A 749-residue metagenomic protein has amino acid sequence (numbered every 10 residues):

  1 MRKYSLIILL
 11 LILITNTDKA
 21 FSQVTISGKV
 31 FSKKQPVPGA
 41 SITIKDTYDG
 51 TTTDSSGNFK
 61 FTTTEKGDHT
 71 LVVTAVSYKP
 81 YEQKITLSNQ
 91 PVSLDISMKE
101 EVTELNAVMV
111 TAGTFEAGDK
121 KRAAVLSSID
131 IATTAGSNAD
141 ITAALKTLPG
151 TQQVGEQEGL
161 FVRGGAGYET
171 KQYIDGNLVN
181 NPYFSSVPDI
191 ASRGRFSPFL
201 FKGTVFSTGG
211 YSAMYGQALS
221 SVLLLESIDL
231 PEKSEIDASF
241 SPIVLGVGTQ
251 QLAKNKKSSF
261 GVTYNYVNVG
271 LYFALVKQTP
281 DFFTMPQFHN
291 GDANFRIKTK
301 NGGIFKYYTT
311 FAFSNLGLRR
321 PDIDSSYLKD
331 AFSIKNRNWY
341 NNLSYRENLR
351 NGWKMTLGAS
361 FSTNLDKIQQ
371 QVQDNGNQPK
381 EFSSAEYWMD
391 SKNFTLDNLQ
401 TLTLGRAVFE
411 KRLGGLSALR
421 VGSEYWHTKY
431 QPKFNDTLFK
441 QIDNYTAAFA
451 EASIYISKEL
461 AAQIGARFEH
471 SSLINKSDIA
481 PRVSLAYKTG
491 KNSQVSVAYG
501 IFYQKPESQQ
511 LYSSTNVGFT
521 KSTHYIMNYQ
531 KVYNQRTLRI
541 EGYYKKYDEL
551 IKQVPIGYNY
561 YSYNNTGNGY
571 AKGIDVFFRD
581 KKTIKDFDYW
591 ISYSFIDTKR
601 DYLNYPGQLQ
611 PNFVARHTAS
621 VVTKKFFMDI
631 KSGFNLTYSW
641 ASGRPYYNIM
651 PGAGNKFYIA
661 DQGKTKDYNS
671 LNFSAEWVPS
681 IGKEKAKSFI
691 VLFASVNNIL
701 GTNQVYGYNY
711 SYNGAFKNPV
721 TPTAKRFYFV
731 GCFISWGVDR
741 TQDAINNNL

Functional and structural regions predicted by a protein language model:
K29-Q35, A40-K45, T74-Y78, S88-T134 (+4 more regions): Short, acidic, small-residue-rich periplasmic hinge/interaction motif at the N-terminus of Gram-negative outer-membrane
V102, Q153-V154, A213-Y215, L230-E235 (+11 more regions): Short loop/turn motifs that connect adjacent beta-strands in outer-membrane beta-barrel proteins
F115-T170, G176-Y211, V222, I228: Periplasmic N-terminal accessory/gating domains of Gram-negative outer-membrane beta-barrel systems
I243-Y266, P280-L316, S333-L357, R412-L419: Transmembrane beta-barrel wall of Gram-negative outer-membrane proteins
V269-L271, F282-T284, G302-R350, T363-L399 (+1 more regions): Flexible loop and strand-edge segments within Gram-negative outer membrane beta-barrel domains
T356-S360, N364-I368, K488, S496 (+2 more regions): Membrane-embedded beta-barrel scaffold of Gram-negative outer-membrane proteins
I456, Y544, N565-I649, Q742 (+1 more regions): Gram-negative outer-membrane beta-barrel transporters
T583, W640-P651, W677-L749: C-terminal beta-signal and adjacent terminal beta-strands/loops of Gram-negative outer-membrane beta-barrel proteins
